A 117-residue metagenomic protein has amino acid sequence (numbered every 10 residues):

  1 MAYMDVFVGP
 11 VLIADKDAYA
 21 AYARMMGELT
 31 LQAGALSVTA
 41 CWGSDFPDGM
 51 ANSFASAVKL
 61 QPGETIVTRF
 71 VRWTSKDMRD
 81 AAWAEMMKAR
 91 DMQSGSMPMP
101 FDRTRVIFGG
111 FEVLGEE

Functional and structural regions predicted by a protein language model:
M4-V11, G49-M86: Short, well-ordered beta-strand segments in beta-rich or mixed alpha/beta enzyme and ligand-binding folds
D5-A40: N-terminal first-folded block
D15-D17, D77-R79, E116: Residue-level signal for secondary-structure boundary sites
A20-M26, A82-R90: Short amphipathic alpha-helices in soluble, non-transmembrane regions that often serve as interface/regulatory elements
R24, C41-S44, F70-K76, F111: Bulky hydrophobic/aromatic packing residues
L31, A35-P62, M87-E117: Glycine-rich beta-strand-turn "strand-cap" elements at beta-sheet edges
